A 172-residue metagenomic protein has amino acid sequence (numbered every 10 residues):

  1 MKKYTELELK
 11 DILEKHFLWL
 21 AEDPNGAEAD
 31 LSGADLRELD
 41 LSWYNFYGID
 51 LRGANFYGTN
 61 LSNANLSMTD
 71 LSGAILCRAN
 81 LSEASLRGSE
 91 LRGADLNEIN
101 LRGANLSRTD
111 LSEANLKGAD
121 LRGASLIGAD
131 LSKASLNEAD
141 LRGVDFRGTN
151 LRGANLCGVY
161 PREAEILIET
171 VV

Functional and structural regions predicted by a protein language model:
Y4-D11, A21-V172: Tandem repeat scaffolds
H16: Active-site environment of non-heme Fe oxygenases that use a 2-His-1-carboxylate facial triad
